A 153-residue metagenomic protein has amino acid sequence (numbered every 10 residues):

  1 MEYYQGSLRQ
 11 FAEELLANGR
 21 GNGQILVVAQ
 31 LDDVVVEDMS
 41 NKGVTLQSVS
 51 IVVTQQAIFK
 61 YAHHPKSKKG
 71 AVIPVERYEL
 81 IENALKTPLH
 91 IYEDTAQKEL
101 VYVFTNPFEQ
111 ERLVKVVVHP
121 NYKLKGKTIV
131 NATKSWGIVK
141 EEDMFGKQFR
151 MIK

Functional and structural regions predicted by a protein language model:
M1-K153: Ribonuclease/tRNase effector modules and their secretory precursors
